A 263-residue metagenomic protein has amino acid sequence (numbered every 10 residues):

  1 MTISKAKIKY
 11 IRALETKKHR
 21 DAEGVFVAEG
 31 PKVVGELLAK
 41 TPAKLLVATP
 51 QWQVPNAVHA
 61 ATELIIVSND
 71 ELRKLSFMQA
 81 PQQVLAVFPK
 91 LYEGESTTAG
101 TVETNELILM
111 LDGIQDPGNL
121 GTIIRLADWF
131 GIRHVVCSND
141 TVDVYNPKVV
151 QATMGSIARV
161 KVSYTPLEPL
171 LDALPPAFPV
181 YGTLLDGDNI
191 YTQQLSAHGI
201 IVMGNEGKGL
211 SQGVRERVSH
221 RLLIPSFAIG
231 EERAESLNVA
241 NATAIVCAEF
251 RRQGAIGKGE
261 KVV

Functional and structural regions predicted by a protein language model:
M1-W52, T141-V142: Boundary-proximal intrinsically disordered activation/regulatory segments immediately upstream of a helical core
G24, L111-Q115, F227-E235: Short pre-catalytic strand/loop immediately N-terminal to key active-site residues, enriched for Gly-Thr
G30, Q115-T122, S236-A242: Amphipathic alpha-helical repeat scaffolds
T62-P89: Glycine/small-residue-rich loop that forms an oxyanion/phosphate-binding "nest" at active or ligand-binding sites
V67-N69, D112, S138-N139, K161 (+1 more regions): Short beta->alpha connector loops at strand-helix junctions that form conserved, small/polar/Pro-enriched
T97-D186: RNA substrate-binding interface of SAM-dependent RNA methyltransferases
W129, V144-G155, Q212, E216-V263: Structured adenosyl-cofactor binding patch, chiefly the S-adenosyl-L-methionine
Y181-A234: Active-site/ligand-binding-proximal alpha/beta "capping" segment
